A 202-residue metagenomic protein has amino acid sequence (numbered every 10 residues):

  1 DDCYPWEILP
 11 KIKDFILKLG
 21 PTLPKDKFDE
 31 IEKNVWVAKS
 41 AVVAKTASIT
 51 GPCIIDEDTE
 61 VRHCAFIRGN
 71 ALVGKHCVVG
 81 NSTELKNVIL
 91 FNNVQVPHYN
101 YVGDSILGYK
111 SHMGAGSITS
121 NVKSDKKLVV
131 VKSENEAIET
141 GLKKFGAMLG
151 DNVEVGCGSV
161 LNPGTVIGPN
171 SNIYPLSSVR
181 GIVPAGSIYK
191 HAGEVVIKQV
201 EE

Functional and structural regions predicted by a protein language model:
D1-N34, N170, L176, A185-S187 (+1 more regions): Terminal amphipathic alpha-helical/low-complexity segments used for targeting or macromolecular assembly
K27, I31-K33, G51, H63 (+3 more regions): Short, conserved secondary-structure segments in the cores of folded domains
K27-D29, A41, A65, C77 (+4 more regions): Short, functionally important structural connectors and interaction interfaces within domains
V37-S82: Glycine-rich active-site/cofactor-binding loop and its immediate structural neighborhood
I54, E84, K190-A192: A generic structural signal for ordered secondary structure
L90-N92, P97-E202: Glycine-rich hexapeptide-repeat left-handed beta-helix
